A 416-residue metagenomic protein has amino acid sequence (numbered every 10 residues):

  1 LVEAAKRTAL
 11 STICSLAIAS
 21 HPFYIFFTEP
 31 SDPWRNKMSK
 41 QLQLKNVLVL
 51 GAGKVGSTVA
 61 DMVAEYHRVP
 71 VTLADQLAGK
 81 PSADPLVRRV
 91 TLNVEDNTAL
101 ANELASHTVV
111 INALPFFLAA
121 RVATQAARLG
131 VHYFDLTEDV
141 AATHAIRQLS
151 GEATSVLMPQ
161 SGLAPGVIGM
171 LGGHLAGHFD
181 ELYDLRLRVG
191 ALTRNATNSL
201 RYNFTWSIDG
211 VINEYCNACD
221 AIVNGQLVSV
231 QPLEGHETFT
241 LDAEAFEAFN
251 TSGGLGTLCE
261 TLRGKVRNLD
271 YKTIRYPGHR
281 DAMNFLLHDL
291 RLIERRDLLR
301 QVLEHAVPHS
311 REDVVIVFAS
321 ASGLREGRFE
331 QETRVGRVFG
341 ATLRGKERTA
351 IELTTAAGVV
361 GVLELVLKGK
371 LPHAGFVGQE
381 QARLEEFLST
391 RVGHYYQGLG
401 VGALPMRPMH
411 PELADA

Functional and structural regions predicted by a protein language model:
V47-G51: Conserved N-terminal Rossmann-fold NAD(P)-binding element of oxidoreductases
V55: Hydrophobic/small residue at the entry helix of a nucleotide-binding pocket
L77-K80, V140: Helix N-cap at the beta1-alpha1 junction of Rossmann-like dinucleotide-binding domains, i.e., the first residues
V94-S106: Conserved Rossmann-fold cofactor-binding substructure of NAD(P)-dependent oxidoreductases
V109-A126, V140-A142: Beta-loop-alpha module in the N-terminal Rossmann-like domain of NAD(P)-dependent dehydrogenases, especially those
L136-L157: Rossmann-fold NAD(P)-binding glycine/threonine-rich loop
H178-A416: C-terminal catalytic/substrate-binding lobe primarily of soluble NAD(P)-dependent oxidoreductases
